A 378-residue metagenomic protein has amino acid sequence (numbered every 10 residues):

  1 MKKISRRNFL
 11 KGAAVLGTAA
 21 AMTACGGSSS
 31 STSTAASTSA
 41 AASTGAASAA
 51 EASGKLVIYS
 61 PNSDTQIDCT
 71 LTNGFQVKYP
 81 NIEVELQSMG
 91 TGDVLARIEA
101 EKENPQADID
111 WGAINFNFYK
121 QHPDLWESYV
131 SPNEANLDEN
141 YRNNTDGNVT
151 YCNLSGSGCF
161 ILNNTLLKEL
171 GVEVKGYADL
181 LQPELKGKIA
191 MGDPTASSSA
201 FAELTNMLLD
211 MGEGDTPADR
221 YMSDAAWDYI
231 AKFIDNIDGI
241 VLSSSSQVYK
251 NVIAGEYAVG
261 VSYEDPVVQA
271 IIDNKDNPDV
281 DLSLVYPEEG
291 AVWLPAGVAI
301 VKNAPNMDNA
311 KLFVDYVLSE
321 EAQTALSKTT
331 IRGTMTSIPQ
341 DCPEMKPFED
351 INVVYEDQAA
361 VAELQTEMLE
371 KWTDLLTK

Functional and structural regions predicted by a protein language model:
M1-G17: N-terminal secretory signal peptides and thylakoid transit peptides that target proteins across membranes
C25-S39: Bacterial lipoprotein signal-peptidase II cleavage site
A49-K120: Early extracytoplasmic/lumenal segment of secretory-pathway proteins
P61-C69, G92, Q106-Q247, N251-I253: Extracytoplasmic ligand-binding site segments that recognize negatively charged/polar headgroups
F116-Q121, V259-D279: A ligand-binding cleft/hinge motif common to bilobed small-molecule-binding domains
E139, W227-I234, V241, N277-K302: Periplasmic-binding protein-like
A291-Y355: Mature extracytoplasmic/periplasmic domains
P343-K378: Extracellular/periplasmic bilobal clamshell ligand-binding domains
